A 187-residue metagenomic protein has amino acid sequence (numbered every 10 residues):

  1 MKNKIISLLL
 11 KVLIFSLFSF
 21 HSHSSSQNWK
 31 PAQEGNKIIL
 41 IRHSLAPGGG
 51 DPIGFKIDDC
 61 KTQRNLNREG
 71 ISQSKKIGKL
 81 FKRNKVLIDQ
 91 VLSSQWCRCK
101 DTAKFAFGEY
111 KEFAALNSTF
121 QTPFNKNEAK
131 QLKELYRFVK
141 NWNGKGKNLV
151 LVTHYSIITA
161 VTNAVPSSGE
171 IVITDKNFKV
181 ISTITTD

Functional and structural regions predicted by a protein language model:
M1-L10: Bacterial N-terminal signal peptides that target proteins for export
L9-S19: Bacterial N-terminal signal peptides
F20-S25: Sec/Tat signal peptide C-region and signal peptidase I cleavage site
S26-A114, T119-P123, A164-D187: Active-site-proximal alpha-helix that buttresses catalytic centers in soluble enzyme cores
N36-I38, G144-T153: Generic beta-sheet signal
S93-W96, V152-S156: Short, well-ordered beta-to-alpha junction loops that form the rim of enzyme active sites and present histidine/acidic
F124-L132: Short, surface-exposed amphipathic charged segments that create phosphate/polyanion-binding patches used for binding
L132-N143: A short, acidic, amphipathic alpha-helical segment used as a generic capping/interface helix at domain edges
